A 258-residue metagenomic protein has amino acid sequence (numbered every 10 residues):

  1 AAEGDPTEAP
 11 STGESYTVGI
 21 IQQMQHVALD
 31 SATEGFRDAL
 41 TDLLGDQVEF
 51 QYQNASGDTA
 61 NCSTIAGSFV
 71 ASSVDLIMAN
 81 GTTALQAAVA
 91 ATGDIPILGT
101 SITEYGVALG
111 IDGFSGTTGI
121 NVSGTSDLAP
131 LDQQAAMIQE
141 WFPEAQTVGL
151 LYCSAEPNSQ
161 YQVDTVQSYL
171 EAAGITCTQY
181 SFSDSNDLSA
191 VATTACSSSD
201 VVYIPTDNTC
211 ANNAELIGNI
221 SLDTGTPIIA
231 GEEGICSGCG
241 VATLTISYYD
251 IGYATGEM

Functional and structural regions predicted by a protein language model:
T12-G13, Y105-T147, I246-M258: Hydrophobic alpha-helical segments within soluble ligand-binding/sensing domains
G13-R37, L43-G45, Q51-N61, T209: Extracytoplasmic "Venus flytrap"
V18, F36, S123-A172: An alpha-beta-alpha
A28-A39, N61, I65, N80-A84 (+9 more regions): Stable alpha-helical elements in mature extracytoplasmic
E49-A71, Y180-C196: Structural motif
N54-G113, D207-G231: Beta-alpha junction/loop-to-helix N-cap segments that form part of ligand/metal-binding clefts
P157-T226, E232: Pocket-lining segment of extracytoplasmic ligand-binding domains
S237-C239: Small-residue-rich helix-loop
